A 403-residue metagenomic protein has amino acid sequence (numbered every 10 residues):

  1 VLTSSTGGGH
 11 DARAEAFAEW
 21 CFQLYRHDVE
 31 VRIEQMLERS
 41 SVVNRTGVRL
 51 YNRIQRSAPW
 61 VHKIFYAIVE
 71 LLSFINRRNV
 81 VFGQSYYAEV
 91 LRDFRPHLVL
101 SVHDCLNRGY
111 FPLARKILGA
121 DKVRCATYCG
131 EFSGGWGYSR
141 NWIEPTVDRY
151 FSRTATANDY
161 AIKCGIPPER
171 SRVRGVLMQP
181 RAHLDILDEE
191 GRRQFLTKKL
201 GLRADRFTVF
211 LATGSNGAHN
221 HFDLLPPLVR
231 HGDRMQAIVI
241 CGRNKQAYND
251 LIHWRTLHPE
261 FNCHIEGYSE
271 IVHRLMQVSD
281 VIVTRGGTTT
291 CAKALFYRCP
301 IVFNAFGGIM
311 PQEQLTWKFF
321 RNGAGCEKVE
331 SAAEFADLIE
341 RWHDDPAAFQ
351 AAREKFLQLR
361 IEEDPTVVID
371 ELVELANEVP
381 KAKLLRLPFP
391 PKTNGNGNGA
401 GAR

Functional and structural regions predicted by a protein language model:
T3-E15, H219: A short, glycine/small-residue-rich beta-strand->loop->alpha-helix junction that serves as a flexible
R13, W60-R170: Active-site and donor-binding regions of nucleotide-sugar-utilizing enzymes
A16-F94: Conserved N-terminal ligand/cofactor-binding loop architecture of enzyme catalytic domains
T146-N216, N244: A nucleotide-sugar donor-handling region in carbohydrate enzymes
G191-Q194, L202-V278: Donor-nucleotide binding loops and adjacent catalytic segments primarily of GT-B fold Leloir glycosyltransferases
Q277-G287: Acidic donor-binding loop of glycosyltransferase active sites
T290-E340: Catalytic binding pocket for nucleotide-activated donors in carbohydrate/polymer assembly enzymes
P346-R403: C-terminal amphipathic helix plus adjacent low-complexity, charged tail appended to glycosyltransferase catalytic
